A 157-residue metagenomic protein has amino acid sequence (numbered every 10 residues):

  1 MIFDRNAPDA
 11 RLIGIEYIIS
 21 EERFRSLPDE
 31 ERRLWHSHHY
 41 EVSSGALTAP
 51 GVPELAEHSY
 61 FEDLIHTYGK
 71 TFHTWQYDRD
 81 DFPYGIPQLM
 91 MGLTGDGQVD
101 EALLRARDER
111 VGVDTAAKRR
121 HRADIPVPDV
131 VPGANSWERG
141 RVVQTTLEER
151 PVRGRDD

Functional and structural regions predicted by a protein language model:
M1-D4: N-terminal secretory signal peptides
N6-L89: An exposed acidic His-Trp-rich patch
V52-D157: Long, solvent-exposed, polar/charged low-complexity segments
